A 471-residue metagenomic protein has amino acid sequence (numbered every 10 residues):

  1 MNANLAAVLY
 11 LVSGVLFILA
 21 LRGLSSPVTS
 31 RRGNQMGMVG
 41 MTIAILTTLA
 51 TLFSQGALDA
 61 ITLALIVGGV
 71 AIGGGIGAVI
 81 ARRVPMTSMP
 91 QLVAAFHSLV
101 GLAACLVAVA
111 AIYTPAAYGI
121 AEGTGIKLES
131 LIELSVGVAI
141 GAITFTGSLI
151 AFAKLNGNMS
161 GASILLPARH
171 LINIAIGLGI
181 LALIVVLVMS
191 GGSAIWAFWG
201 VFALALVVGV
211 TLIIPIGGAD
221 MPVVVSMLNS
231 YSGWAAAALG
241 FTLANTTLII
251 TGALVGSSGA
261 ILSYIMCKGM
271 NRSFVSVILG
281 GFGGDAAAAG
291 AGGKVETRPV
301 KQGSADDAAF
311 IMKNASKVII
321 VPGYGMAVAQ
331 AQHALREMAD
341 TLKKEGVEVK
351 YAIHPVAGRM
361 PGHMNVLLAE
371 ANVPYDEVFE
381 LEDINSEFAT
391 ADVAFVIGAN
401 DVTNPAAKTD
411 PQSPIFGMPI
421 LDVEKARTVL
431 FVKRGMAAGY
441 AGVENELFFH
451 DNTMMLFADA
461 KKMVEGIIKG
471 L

Functional and structural regions predicted by a protein language model:
M1-G14, L58-G73, S130-F145, G192-L204: Structural signature of hydrophobic alpha-helical transmembrane segments
L16-R31, G74-V93, S148-S163, V208-M221 (+1 more regions): C-terminal ends of transmembrane helices
R31-M41, I66-V67, S88-V100, S163-N173 (+1 more regions): Cytoplasmic-side transmembrane-helix entry/capping segments in multi-pass membrane proteins
T48-V67, V79-S88, C105-E122, S190-G191: Transmembrane alpha-helix boundary signature
G56-A57, A110-T124, M189-W196, V223 (+1 more regions): Transmembrane helix-loop junctions at the membrane interface of multipass transporters and ion channels
G217, S232-V275: Mobile "lid/hinge" segments at catalytic clefts and subdomain interfaces of large enzymes
L254-A315: Membrane-interfacial segments at transmembrane helix termini in multi-pass membrane proteins
E296-L471: Structured cytosolic domains appended to multi-pass membrane proteins
